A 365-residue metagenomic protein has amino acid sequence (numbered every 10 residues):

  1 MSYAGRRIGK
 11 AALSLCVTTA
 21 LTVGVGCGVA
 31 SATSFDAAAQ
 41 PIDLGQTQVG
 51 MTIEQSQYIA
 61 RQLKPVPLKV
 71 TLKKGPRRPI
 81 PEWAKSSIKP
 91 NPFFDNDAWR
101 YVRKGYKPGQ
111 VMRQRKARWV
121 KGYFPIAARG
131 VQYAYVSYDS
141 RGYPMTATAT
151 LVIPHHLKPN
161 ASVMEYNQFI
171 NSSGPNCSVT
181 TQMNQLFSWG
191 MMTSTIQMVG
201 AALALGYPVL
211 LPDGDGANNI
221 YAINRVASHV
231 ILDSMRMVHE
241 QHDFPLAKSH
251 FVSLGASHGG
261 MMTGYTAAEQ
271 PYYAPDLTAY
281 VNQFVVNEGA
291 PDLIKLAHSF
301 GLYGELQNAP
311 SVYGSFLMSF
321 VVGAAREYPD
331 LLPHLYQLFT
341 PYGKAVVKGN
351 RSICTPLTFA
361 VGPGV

Functional and structural regions predicted by a protein language model:
Y3-C16: Bacterial N-terminal signal peptides that target proteins for export
L13, L21-A32: C-terminal segment of classical bacterial N-terminal signal peptides
T33-K158: Catalytic-loop region of hydrolases
I42-A98, A290-V365: Accessory cap/linker subdomain of secreted extracellular hydrolases
T148-L151, P159-S172, N176-T181: Short beta-strand element of the alpha/beta-hydrolase
T180-V209: Short amphipathic alpha-helix adjacent to the substrate-entry channel of hydrolases
S194-Q197, Y221-D243: Alpha/beta-hydrolase active-site loop
R236-Q307: Primarily recognizes the serine-hydrolase "nucleophile elbow" in alpha/beta-hydrolase and SGNH/GDSL folds
